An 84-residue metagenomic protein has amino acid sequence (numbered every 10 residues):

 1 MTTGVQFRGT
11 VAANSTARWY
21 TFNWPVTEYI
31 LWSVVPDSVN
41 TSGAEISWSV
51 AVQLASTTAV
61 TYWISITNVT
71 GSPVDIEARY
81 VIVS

Functional and structural regions predicted by a protein language model:
M1-S84: Extracellular attachment/recognition segments
